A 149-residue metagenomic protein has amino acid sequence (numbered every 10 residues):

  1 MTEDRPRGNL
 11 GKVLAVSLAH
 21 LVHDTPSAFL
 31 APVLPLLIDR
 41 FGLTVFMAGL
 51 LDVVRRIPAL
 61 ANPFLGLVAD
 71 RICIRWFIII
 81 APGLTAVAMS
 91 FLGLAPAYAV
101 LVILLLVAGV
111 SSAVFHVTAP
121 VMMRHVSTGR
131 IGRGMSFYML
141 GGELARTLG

Functional and structural regions predicted by a protein language model:
L10-A48, D52-V53: Helix-loop boundary and gating motifs at the non-cytosolic
S17, G49, I79, G132 (+1 more regions): Conserved glycine-rich helix-kink/hinge and helix-boundary motifs of the Major Facilitator Superfamily
D24, A28, G109-V117, T147: Small-residue-rich segments within alpha-helical transmembrane domains of MFS-like 12-TM solute carriers
G42, C73, L94-A99, T128: Helix-breaking motifs and short loop linkers at transmembrane-helix boundaries and internal kinks in secondary membrane
R55-I57, E143-L144: Short hydrophobic/small-residue motifs within alpha-helical transmembrane segments of multi-pass transporter-like
L60-P96: Conserved MFS/SLC helix-loop-helix module at the cytosolic interface between two early adjacent transmembrane helices
A88, A99-V107: Paired small-residue
L104-G142: Cytoplasmic helix-loop-helix junction between adjacent transmembrane helices in 12-TM secondary transporters
